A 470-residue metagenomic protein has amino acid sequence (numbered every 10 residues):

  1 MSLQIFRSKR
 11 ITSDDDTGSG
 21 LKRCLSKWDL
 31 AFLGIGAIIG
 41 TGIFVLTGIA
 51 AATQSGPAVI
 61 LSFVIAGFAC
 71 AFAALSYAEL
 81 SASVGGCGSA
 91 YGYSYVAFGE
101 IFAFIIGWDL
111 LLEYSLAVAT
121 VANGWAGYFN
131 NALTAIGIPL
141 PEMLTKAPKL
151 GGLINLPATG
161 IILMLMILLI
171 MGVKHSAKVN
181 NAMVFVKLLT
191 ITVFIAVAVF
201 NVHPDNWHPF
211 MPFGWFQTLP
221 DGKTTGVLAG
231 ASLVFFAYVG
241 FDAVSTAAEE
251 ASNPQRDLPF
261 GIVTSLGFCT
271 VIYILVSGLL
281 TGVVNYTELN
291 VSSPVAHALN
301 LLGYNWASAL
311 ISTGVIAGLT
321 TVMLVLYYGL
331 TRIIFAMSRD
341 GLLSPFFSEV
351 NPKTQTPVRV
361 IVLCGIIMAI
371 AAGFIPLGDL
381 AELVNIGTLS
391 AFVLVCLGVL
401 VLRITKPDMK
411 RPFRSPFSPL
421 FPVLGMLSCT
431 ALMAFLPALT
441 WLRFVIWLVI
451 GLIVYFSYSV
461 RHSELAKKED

Functional and structural regions predicted by a protein language model:
M1-G48, A52-P57, C70-L75, V84-C87 (+5 more regions): Membrane-interface "cap" regions at the ends of multi-pass membrane proteins
D16-L21, I60, G137-A158, A182-T313 (+1 more regions): Helix-loop-helix junctions that connect adjacent transmembrane segments in multi-pass membrane transporters
K22, K27, G151-T159, S252-Y273 (+4 more regions): Loop-to-transmembrane helix boundary motifs in multi-pass membrane proteins
I43-P148, S265-L275, W447-L452: Extracellular loop-to-transmembrane helix junctions
D109-G127, L233, Y238-A251, Y273 (+2 more regions): Membrane-helix boundary/coupling elements in multi-pass transport proteins
A126, L153-D205, I262, A381-L394 (+2 more regions): Membrane-interface loop-to-helix entry segments
N131, T190-F194, I334, V384-R411 (+2 more regions): Hydrophobic alpha-helical segments of multi-pass membrane transport proteins
L150-I154, F346-V358, F392-W441, R461-D470: C-terminal membrane-solvent junction of multi-pass transporters and transport-like membrane proteins
